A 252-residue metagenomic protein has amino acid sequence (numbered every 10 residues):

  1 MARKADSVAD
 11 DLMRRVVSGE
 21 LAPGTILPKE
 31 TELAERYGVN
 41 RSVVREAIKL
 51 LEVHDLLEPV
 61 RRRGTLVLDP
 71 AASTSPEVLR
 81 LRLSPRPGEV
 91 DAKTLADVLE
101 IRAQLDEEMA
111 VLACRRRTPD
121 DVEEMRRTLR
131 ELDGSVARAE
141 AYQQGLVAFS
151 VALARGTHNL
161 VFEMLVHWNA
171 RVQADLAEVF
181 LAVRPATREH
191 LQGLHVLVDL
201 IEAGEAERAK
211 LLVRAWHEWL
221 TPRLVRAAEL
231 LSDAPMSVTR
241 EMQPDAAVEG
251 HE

Functional and structural regions predicted by a protein language model:
M1-Q104, V111, L230-A234, P244-E252: Short linear motifs at protein or domain termini
R15, S135, A154-G156, L200: Hydrophobic side-chain positions on well-ordered alpha-helices, corresponding to helix-helix packing/interface faces
K29-E30, T157-L160, G204-E205: Short loop-to-helix capping motifs
V90-D97, R117, R138, A182: Non-transmembrane, amphipathic alpha-helical segments
L112-R116, L132-A139, I201: Secondary-structure edge/capping motif, primarily at the C-terminal ends of alpha-helices and the immediately following
V122-R126, Q143, E163, K210: Conserved positions within tetratricopeptide repeat
L129, D133-G134, A148-S150, M164-E252: C-terminal all-alpha effector/ligand-binding and dimerization domain of prokaryotic HTH-type transcriptional repressors
